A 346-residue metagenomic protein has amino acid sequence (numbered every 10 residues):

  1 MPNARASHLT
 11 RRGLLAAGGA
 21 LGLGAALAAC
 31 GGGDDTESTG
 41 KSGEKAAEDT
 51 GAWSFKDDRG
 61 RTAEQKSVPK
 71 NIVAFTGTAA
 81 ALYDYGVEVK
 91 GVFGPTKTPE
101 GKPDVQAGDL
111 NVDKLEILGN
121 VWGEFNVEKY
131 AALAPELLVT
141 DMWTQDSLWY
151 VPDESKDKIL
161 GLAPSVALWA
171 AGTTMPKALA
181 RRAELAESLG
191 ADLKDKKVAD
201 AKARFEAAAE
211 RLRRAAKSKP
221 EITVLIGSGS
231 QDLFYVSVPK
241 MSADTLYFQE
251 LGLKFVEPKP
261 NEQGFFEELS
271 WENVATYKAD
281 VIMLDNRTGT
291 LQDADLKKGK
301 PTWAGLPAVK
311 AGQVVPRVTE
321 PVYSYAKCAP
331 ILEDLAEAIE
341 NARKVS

Functional and structural regions predicted by a protein language model:
M1-T78, L193-I226, R287-T288, D293-A294 (+1 more regions): Bacterial Sec-exported substrate-binding components of ABC uptake systems
D57-G60, L118-N126, N261-S270: Short helix-initiation/N-cap motifs at beta->coil->alpha
F75-K129, L133, W143-L148: A short, structured surface patch at a secondary-structure boundary
T98-K102, T144-E154, A167-L185, P220-T245 (+1 more regions): Extracytoplasmic ligand-binding site segments that recognize negatively charged/polar headgroups
A134-T140, A279: Proline-aspartate-enriched helix->loop->beta-strand connector
D157-S230, P321, Y325-S346: Extracytoplasmic substrate-binding proteins
G161, K177, N273-S346: Structured C-terminal subdomain patch of bacterial secreted/periplasmic proteins
S237-F265: Alpha-helical, coiled-coil/dimerization segments enriched in small aliphatic residues
